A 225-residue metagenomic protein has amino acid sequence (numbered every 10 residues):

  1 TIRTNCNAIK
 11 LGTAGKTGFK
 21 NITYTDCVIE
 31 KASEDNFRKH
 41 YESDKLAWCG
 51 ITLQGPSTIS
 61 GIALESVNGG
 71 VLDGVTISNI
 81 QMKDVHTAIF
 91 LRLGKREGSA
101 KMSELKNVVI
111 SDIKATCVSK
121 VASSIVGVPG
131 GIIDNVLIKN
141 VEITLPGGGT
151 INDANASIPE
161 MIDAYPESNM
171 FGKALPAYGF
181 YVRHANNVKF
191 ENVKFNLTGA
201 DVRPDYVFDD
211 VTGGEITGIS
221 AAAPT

Functional and structural regions predicted by a protein language model:
T1-T225: Extracellular/periplasmic carbohydrate-active domains that bind, remodel, or depolymerize complex polysaccharides
